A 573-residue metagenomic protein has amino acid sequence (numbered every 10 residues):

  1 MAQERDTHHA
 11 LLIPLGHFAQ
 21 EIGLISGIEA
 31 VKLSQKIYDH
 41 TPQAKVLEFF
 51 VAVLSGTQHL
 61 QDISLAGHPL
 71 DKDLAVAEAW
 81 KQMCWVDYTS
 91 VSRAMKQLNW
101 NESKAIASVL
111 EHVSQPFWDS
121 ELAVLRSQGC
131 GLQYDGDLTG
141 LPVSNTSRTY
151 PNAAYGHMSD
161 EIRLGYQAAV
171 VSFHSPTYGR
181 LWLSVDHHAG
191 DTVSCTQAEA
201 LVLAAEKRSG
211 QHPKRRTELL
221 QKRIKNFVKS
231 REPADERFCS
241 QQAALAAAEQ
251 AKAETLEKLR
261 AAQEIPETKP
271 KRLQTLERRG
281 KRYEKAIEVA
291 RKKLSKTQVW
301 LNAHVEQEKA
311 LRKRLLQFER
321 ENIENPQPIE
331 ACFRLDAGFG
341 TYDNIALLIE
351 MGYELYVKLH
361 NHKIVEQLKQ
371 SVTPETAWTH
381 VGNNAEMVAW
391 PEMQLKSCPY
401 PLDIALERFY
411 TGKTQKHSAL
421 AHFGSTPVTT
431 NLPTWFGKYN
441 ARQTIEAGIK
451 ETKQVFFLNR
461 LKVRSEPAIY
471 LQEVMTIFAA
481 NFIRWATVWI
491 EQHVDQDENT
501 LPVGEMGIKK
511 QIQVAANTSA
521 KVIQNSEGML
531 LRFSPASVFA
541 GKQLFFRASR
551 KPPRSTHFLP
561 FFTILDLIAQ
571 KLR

Functional and structural regions predicted by a protein language model:
M1-Q20: N-terminal basic/disordered segments at the start of proteins
M1-T7, I25-R573: Anion-binding and metal-coordination hotspots
